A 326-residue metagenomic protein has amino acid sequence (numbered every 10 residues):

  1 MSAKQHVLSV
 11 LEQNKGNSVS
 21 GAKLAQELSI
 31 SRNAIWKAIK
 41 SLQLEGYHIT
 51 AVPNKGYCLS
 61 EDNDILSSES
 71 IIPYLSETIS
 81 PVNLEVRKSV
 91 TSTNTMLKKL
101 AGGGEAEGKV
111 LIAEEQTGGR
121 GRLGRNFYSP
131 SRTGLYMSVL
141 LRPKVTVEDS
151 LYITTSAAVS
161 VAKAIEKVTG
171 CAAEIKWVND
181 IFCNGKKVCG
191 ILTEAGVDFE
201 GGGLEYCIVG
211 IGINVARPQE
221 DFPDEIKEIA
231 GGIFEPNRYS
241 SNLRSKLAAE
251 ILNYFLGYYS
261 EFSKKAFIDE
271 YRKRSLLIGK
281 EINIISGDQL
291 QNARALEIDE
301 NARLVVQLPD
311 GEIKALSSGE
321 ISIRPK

Functional and structural regions predicted by a protein language model:
S2-E166, C189: N-terminal lobe of the biotin/lipoate ligase/transferase fold
S2-I30, K40, L44-E45, D149 (+2 more regions): Long, positively charged amphipathic alpha-helical accessory segments at protein N-termini or as interdomain linkers
K88, I175-W177: Short loop/edge segments at beta-strand edges and connector loops that shape dinucleotide/nucleotide cofactor-binding
